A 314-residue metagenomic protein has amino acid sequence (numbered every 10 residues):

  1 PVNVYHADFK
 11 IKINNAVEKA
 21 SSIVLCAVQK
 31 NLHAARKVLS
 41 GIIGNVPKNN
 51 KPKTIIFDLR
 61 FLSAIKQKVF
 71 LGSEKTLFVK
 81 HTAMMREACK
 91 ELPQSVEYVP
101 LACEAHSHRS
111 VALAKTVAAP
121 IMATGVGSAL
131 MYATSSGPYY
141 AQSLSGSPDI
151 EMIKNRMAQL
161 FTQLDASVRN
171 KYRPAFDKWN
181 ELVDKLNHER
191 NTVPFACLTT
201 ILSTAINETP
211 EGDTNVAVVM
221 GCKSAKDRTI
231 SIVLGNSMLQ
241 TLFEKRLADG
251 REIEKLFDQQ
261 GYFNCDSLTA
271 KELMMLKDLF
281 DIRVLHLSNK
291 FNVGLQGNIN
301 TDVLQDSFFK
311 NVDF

Functional and structural regions predicted by a protein language model:
P1-G221, S231-F314: Cys-dependent protein tyrosine phosphatase-like superfamily
